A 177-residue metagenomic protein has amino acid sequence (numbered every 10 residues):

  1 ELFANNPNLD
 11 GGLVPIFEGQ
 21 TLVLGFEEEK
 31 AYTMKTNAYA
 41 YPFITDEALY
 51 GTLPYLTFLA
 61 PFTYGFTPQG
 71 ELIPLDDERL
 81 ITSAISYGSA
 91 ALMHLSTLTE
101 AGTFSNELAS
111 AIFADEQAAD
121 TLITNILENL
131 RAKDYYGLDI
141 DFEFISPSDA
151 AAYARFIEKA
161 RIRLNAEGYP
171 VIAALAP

Functional and structural regions predicted by a protein language model:
F3-T33: Extracellular LysM carbohydrate-binding repeats and other cell-envelope/extracellular binding modules
V14, Y50-G51: Short glycine-biased active-site loop of nucleotidyltransferases that positions the nucleotide triphosphate and helps
E28-F43, L53, T67-P177: Chitinase-like catalytic core of GlcNAc-active glycosidases
I44-A48: Beta-lactamase-like hydrolase cores
F62-G65: Acidic/histidine-rich, surface-exposed loop or edge segments in extracytoplasmic proteins
